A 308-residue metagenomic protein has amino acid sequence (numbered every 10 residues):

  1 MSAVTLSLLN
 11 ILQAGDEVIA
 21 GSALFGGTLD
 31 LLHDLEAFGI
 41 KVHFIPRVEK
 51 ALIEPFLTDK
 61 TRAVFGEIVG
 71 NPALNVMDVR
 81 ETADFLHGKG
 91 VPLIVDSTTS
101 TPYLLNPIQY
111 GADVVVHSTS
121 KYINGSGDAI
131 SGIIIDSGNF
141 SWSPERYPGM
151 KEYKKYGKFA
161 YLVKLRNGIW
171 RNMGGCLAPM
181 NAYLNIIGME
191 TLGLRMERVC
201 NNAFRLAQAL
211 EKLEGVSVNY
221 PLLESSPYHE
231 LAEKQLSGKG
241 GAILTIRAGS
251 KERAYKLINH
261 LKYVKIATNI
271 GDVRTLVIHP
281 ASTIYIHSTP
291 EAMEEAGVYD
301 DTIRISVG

Functional and structural regions predicted by a protein language model:
M1-E214: Conserved PLP-enzyme active-site core in the AAT-like
S217-I303, V307: Conserved C-terminal alpha-helix-loop-beta "cap" of PLP-dependent enzymes that closes/shapes the active-site mouth
